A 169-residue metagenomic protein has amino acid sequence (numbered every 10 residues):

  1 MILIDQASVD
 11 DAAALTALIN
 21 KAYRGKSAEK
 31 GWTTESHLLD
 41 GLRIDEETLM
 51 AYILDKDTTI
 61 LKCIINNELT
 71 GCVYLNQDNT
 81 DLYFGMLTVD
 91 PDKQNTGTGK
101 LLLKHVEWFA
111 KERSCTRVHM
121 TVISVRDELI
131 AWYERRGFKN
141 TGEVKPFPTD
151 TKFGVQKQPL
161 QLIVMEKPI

Functional and structural regions predicted by a protein language model:
M1-D10, I169: Conserved N-terminal entry element of GNAT/NAT acetyltransferase domains
L3, N20-L49: Conserved GNAT-fold acetyl-CoA-binding loop/helix
S8, N76, D90, I123: Residue-level recognition of the GNAT/N-acetyltransferase active site
I44-L61, Y83, Q158: A short helix-loop-beta-strand connector motif used in the catalytic cores of GNAT acetyltransferases and, in some
K62, E68-N76, Y83-T88: Conserved beta-strand in the GNAT
V89, N95-W108, R135: Conserved acetyl-CoA-binding loop-helix of GNAT-fold acetyltransferases
T116, I123-I130, R136-K139, E143-I169: C-terminal "cap" of GNAT-fold acetyltransferases
